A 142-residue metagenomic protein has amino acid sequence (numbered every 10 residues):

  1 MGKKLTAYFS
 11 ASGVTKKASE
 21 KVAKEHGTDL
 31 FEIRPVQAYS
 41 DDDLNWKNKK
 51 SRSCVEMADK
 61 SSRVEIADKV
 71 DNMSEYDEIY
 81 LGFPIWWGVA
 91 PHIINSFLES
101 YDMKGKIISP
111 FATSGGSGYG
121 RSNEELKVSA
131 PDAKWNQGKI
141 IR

Functional and structural regions predicted by a protein language model:
M1-L81, G88-A90, N95, E99: N-terminal beta1-alpha1-beta2 submodule of the flavodoxin-like/Rossmannoid cofactor-binding fold
F9, P84, F111-T113: Short strand-loop junctions, especially beta-strand C-caps/beta-turns that link beta-sheets to coils or alpha-helices
D29, K104, A133-K134: Secondary-structure boundary/capping positions in well-ordered alpha/beta enzyme cores
M73, E99-K106, V128-A130: Short, conserved loop/helix-junction motifs that constitute active-site signature segments in enzyme catalytic cores
I85-G88, M103, S114-G118: Short Gly/Pro-enriched loop/turn and capping motifs at secondary-structure junctions
S109-R142: Short, glycine-/small-residue-rich phosphate/pyrophosphate-handling segment
